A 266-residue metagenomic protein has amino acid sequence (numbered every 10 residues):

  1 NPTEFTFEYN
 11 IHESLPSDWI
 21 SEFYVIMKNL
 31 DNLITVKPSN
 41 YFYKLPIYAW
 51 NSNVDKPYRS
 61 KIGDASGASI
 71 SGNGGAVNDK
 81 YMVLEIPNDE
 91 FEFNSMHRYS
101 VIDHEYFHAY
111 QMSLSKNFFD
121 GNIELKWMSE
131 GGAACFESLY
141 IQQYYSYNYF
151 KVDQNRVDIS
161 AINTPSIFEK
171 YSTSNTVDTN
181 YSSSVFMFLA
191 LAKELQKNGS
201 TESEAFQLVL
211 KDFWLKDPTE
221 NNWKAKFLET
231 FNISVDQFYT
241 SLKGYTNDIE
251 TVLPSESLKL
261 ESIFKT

Functional and structural regions predicted by a protein language model:
N1-S17: Acidic/histidine-rich, surface-exposed loop or edge segments in extracytoplasmic proteins
F5-Y9, F23, M27-L30, I47-W50 (+4 more regions): Hydrophobic beta-strand residues in large extracellular and virion-surface proteins
E13-V25, E92-V101, I123-W127, N175-S182 (+1 more regions): Soluble non-cytosolic domains of exported or imported proteins
W19-K80: Auxiliary, metal-adjacent structural segments of Zn-dependent hydrolase domains
N32-F42, K116, S146, Q196-S203: Surface-exposed helix-capping loop/turn segments at secondary-structure junctions
S69-N155: Zinc-dependent metallopeptidase catalytic helix centered on the HExxH motif and its immediate flanking segment
F119-M187, K193-S200, D212-F264: Acidic/His/Gly-enriched intrinsically disordered linker/tail segments that often contain short helix/coil "MoRF-like"
A205-K211: Short, well-structured alpha-helical segments that form the helix of a local strand-helix-strand
